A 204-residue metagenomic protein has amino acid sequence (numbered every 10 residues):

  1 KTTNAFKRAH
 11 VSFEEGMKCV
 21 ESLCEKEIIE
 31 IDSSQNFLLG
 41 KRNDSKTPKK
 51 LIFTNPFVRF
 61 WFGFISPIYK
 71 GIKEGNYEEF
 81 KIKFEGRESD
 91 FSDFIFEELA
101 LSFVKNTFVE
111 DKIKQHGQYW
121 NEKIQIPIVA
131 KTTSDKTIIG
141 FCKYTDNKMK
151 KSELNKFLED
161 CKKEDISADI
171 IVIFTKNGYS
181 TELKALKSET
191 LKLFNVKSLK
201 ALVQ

Functional and structural regions predicted by a protein language model:
K1-R8: Short acidic, hydrophobic short linear motifs in intrinsically disordered regions
N4, E15, S198-A201: An acidic, carboxylate-rich microenvironment
A9-I31: Short amphipathic alpha-helical interaction segments
M17, S34-Q35, K197: Short loop/turn and capping residues at structural boundaries
L23, N36, I68: The DNA-recognition helices of helix-turn-helix-type DNA-binding domains
S33-P48: Short, Lys/Arg-rich nucleic-acid/phosphate-binding segment
P48-Q204: A cross-kingdom feature that marks ATP-driven nucleic-acid transaction machinery
